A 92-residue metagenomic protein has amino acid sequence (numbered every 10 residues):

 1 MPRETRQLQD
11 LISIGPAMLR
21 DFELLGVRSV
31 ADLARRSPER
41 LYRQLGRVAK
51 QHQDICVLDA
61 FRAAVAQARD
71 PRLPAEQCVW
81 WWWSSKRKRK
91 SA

Functional and structural regions predicted by a protein language model:
M1-A92: C-terminal extensions
